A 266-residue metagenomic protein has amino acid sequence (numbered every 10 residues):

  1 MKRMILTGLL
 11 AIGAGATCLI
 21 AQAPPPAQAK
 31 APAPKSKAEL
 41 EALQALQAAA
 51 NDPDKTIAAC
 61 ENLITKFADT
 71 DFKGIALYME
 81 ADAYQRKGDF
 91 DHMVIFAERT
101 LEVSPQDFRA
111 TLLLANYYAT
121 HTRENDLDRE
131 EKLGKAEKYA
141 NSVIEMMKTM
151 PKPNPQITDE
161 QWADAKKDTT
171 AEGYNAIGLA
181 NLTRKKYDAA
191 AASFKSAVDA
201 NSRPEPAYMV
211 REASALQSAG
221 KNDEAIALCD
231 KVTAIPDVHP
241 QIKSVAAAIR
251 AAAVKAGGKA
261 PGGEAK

Functional and structural regions predicted by a protein language model:
L19-A76, E264-K266: N-terminal leader/linker segments that initiate helical-solenoid repeat arrays
P25-P26, K30-P34, P153-Q156, D164-T183 (+2 more regions): Terminal, low-structured helical/coil segments at or just beyond the last alpha-helical repeat
A45, E80, L114, T170 (+3 more regions): Structural register within alpha-helical repeat arrays
Q47-A50, Q85-G88, A115, A119-R129 (+4 more regions): Short coil/turn linking the two alpha-helices of tandem helical-hairpin repeats
K66-K73, T100-F108, L127, K148-D168 (+2 more regions): Short solvent-exposed coil/turn linkers within tandem alpha-helical repeat scaffolds
D82, N116, T120-R123, L179 (+2 more regions): Residue-level recognition of tetratricopeptide repeat
